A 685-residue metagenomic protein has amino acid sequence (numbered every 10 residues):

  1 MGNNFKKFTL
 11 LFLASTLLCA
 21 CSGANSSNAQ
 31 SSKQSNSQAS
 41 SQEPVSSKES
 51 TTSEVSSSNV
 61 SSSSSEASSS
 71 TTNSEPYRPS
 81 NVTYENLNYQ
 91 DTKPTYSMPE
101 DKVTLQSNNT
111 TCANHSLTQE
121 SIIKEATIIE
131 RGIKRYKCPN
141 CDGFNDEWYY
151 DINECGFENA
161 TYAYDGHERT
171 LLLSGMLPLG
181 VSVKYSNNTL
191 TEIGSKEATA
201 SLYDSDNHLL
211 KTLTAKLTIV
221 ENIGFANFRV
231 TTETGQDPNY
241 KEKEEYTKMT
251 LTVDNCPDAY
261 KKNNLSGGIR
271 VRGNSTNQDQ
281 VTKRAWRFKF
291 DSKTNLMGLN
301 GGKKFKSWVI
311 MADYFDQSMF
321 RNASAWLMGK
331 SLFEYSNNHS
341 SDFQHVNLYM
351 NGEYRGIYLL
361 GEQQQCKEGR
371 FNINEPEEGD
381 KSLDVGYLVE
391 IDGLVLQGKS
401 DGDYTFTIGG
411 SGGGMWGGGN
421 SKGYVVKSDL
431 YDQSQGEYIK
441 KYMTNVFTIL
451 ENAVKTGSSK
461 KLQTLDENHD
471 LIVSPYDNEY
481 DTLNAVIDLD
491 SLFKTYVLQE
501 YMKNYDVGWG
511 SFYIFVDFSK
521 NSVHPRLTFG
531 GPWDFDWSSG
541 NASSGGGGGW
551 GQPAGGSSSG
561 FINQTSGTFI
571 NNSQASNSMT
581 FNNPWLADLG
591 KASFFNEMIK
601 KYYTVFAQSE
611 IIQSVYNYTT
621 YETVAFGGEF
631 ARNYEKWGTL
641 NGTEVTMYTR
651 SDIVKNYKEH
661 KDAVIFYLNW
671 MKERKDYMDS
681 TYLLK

Functional and structural regions predicted by a protein language model:
M1-T9: Bacterial N-terminal signal peptides that target proteins for export
L17-A20: C-terminal motif of bacterial Sec signal peptides marking the signal peptidase cleavage site
S22-N25: Bacterial signal peptide processing site
N88-Q106, N153-P178: Solvent-exposed, low-complexity, repeat-rich "mucin-like" stalks and linkers
T95, S116-R135, L177-L217: Serine/threonine-rich, repeat-prone extracellular segments and beta-strand-based repeat modules of secreted/surface
L213, I219-S324: Conserved NTP-binding catalytic cores of kinases and kinase-like/nucleotidyltransferase enzymes across multiple kinase
N277, V281, K422-W509, V516 (+2 more regions): Middle-to-C-terminal accessory/interaction subdomains
T294-N295, K303-Y314, S336-H339, E353-V497: Internal "kinase-insert"/substrate-recognition segments embedded within catalytic cores of ATP-dependent enzymes
